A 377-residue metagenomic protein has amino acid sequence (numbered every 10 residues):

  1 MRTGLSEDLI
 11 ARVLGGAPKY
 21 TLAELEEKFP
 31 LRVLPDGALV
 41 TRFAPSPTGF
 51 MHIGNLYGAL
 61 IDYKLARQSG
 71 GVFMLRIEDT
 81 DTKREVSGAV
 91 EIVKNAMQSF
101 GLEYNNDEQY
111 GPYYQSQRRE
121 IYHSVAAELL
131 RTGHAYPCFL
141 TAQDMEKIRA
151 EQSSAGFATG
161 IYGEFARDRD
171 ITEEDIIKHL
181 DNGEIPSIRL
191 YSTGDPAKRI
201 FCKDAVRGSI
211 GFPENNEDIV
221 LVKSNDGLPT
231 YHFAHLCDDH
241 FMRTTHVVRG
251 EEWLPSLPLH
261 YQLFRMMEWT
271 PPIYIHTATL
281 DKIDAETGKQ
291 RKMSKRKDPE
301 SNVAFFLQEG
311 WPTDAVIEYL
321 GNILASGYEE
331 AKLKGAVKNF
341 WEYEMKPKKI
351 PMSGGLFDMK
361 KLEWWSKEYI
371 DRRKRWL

Functional and structural regions predicted by a protein language model:
R2-A155, P255-W269, A315: N-terminal Rossmann-like or analogous alpha/beta NTP/dinucleotide-binding catalytic cores that position adenine
F43-P47, I77-D79, C237, F241 (+2 more regions): Short, histidine-centered active-site or binding-site loop motifs used for metal coordination, general acid-base
A44, L190-T193, S224, K360 (+1 more regions): Structured loops at beta-to-helix junctions and adjacent beta-edge loops in soluble globular domains
P47-G49, R167, S353: Residues marking the start of alpha-helices
F50, D81, Y114, V248-E252 (+2 more regions): Conserved aromatic-histidine-acidic binding/catalytic patches
D107-Y113, T244-T245, P299-N302: Short acidic, glycine/Ser/Thr-rich loop/turn "cap" segments at secondary-structure junctions
Y136-M293, N302: Active-site cores that bind ATP or allylic diphosphates and position pyrophosphate for catalysis
M267-L377: Catalytic adenosine-cofactor/nucleotide-binding cores of aminoacyl-tRNA synthetases and other
